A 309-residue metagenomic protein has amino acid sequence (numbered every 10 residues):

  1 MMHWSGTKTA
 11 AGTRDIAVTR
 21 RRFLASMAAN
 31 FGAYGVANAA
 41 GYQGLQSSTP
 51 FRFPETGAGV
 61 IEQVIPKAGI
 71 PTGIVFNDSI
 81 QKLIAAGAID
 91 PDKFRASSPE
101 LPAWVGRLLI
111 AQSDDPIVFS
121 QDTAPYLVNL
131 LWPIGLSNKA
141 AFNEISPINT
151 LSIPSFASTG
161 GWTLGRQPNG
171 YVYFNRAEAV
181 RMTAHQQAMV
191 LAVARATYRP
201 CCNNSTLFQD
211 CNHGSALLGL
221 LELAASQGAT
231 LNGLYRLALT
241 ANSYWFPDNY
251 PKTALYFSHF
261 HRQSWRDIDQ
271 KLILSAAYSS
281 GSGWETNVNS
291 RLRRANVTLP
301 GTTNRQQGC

Functional and structural regions predicted by a protein language model:
M1-V18, A25-Y34: N-terminal secretory signal peptides
I16-V18, G35-R52: C-terminal segment of N-terminal export signals and the immediately downstream linker at the start of the mature
R20-R21, T183, S226: Compositionally biased, low-complexity linear motifs
L24, L191, L218-G219: Residue-level recognition of well-ordered secondary-structure positions
M27, F31, A194, A238-A241: A general structural motif at alpha-helix termini
S48-E55, R95, G308-C309: Mature, well-folded catalytic/scaffold domains that follow N-terminal targeting or propeptide regions
G57-G214, T230-L231: Acidic/His-rich structured neighborhood in mature extracellular/periplasmic domains
R199-P200, Q209, S215-L218, E222-C309: A cross-kingdom marker for long, charged
